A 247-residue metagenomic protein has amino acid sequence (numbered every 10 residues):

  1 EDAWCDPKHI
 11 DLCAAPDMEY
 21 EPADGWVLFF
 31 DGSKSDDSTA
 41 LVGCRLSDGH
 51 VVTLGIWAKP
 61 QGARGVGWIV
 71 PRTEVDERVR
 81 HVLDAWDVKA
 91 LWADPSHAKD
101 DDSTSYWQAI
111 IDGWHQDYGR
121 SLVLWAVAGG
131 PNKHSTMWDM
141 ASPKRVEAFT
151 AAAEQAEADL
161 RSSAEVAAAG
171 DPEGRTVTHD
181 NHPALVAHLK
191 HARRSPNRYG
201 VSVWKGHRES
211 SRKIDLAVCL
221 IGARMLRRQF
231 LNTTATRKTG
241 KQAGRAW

Functional and structural regions predicted by a protein language model:
E1-F30: ATPase catalytic-site recognition across NTP-hydrolyzing enzymes
W4-D6, D37, R64-D76, R145-A152 (+1 more regions): Phosphate/oxyanion-binding active-site loops and adjacent basic polyanion-contact surfaces
C13-Y20, D37, V42-A93, M137-W138: Nucleic-acid-processing active sites and adjacent nucleic-acid-binding tracks, predominantly divalent metal-dependent
F29-S38: Short acidic, Gly/Ser-rich segments with clustered Asp/Glu that frequently serve as metal-coordination loops in enzyme
D37-L41, K99-H115: A short acidic (Asp/Glu
C44-L46, D84, Q108-L122: Short, surface-exposed basic-aromatic patches at helix termini and helix-loop junctions that form
W86-Y106: Short glycine-rich phosphate-binding loop at a beta-alpha junction
D101-S105, G119-W247: C-terminal nuclease/phosphodiesterase catalytic domains that cleave nucleic-acid phosphodiester bonds
